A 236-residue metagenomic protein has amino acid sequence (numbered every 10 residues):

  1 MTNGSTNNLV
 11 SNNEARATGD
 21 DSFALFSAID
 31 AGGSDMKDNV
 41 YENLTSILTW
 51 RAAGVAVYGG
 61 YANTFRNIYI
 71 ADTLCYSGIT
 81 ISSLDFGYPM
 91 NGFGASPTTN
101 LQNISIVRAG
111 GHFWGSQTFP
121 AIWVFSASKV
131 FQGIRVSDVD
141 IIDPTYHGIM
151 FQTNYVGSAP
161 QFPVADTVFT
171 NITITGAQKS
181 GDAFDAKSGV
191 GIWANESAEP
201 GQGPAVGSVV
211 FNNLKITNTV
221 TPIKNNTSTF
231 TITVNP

Functional and structural regions predicted by a protein language model:
M1, A17-M36, L48-V57, L74-G92 (+3 more regions): Extracellular beta-strand/beta-solenoid scaffold signature
T2-D20, A24-L25, S34-L48, Y61-C75 (+5 more regions): Right-handed parallel beta-helix
S180-P236: Predominantly polar beta-repeat domains that present long G/T/S/D/N-rich surfaces used to bind, process, or adhere
